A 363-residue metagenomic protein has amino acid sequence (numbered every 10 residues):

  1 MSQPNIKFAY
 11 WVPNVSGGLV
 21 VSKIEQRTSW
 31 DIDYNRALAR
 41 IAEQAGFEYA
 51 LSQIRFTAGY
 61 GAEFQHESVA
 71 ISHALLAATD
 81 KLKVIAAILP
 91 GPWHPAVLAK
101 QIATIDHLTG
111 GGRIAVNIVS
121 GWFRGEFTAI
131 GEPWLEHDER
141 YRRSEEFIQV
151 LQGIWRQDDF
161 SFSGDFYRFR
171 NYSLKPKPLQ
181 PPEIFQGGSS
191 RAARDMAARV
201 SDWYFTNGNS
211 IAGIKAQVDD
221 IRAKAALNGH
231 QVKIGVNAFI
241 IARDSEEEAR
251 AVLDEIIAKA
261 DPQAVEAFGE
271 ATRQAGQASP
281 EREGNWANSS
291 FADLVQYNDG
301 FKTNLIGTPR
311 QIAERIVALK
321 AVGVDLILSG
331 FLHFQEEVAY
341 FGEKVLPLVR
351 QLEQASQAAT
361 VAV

Functional and structural regions predicted by a protein language model:
M1-A78, S163, K177-P182, V361: N-terminal beta1-alpha1-beta2 module of alpha/beta enzyme domains
S2-I6, Y10-N14, R40, I130 (+3 more regions): An alpha-helical appendage that flanks or caps ligand/catalytic pockets
S2-Q3, R40-Q44, H73-D80, I102 (+4 more regions): Acidic (Asp/Glu)-rich catalytic clusters
I6-Y10, A50-S52, K83-A86, I114-I118 (+4 more regions): Hydrophobic faces of well-ordered beta-strands that scaffold small-molecule active sites in alpha/beta enzyme cores
F8, A42, G46, L75 (+10 more regions): Conserved, mostly hydrophobic/aromatic
G18-I32, A87-A96, P133-W134, D138 (+3 more regions): Active-site mouth loops of central-metabolism enzymes
D33-Q53, M196-N207, A318-V324: Catalytic domains of carbohydrate-active enzymes, especially glycoside hydrolases
Y49-V69, G208-I211, S329-G342: Glycine-rich, proline-tolerant flexible connector loops at the mouths of alpha/beta enzymes
